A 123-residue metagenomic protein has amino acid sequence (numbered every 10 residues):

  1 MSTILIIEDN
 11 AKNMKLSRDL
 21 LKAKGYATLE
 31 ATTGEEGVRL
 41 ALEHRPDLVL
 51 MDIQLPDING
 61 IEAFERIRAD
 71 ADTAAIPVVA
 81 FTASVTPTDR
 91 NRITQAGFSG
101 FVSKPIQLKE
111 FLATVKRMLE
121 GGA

Functional and structural regions predicted by a protein language model:
E8: Conserved acidic carboxylate
K12, T33-E36, N59-E65: Acidic catalytic/metal-coordinating carboxylates
M14, P56-N59, A74, T86: The feature encodes the CheY-like receiver
K15-A23: Charged docking surfaces used in two-component/phosphorelay signaling
G25-T32, L40, V102: Short hydrophobic/Thr-rich beta-strand motif most characteristic of the beta2 strand and flanking loop of CheY-like
R39, I61-A74: Short amphipathic alpha-helix used as the core "switch/output" element in two-component signaling
D52, T82: Active-site residues of response regulator receiver
I106-K116: C-terminal output helix
